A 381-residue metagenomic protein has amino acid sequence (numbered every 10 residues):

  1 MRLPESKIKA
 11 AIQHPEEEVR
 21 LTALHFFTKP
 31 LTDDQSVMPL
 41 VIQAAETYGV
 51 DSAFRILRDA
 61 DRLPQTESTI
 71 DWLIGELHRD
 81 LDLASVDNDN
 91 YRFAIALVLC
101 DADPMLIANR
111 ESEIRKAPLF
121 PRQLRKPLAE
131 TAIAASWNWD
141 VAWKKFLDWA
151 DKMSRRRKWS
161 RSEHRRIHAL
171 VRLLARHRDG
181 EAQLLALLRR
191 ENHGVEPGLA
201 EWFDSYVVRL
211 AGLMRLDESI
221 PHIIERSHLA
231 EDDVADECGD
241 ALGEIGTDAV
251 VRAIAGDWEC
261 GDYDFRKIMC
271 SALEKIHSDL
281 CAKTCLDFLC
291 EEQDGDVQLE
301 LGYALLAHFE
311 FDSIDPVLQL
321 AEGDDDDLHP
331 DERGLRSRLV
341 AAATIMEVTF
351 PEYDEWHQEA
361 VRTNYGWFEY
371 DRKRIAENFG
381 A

Functional and structural regions predicted by a protein language model:
M1, E18-T32, D51-T66, S85-A102 (+9 more regions): Structural detector for internal amphipathic alpha-helices that build alpha-solenoid repeat scaffolds
M1-A11, T32-A45, Q65-D80, D103-R115 (+7 more regions): Amphipathic alpha-helical scaffolding segments comprising HEAT/armadillo-like alpha-solenoid repeats
S6, S112, K116, F120-K144 (+4 more regions): Acidic, proline/glycine-rich low-complexity IDRs
M38-T47, D51-R58: Amphipathic alpha-helical interaction modules
R55-A117, S278-D371, I375: Extended alpha-helical scaffolding segments
